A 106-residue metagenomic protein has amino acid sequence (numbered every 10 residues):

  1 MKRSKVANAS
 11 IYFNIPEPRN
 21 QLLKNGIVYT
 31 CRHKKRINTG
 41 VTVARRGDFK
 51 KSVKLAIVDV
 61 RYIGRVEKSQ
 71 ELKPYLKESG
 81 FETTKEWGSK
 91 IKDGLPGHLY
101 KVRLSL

Functional and structural regions predicted by a protein language model:
K2-L106: Structured alpha/beta reader/binder surfaces that contact nucleic acids or chromatin modification marks
